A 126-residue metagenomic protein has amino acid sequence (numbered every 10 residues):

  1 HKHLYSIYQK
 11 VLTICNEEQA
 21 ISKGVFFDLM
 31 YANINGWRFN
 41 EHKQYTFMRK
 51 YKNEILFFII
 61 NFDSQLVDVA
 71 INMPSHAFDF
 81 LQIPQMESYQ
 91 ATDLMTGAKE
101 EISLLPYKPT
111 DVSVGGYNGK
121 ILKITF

Functional and structural regions predicted by a protein language model:
H1-F126: Carbohydrate-interacting/catalytic domains
